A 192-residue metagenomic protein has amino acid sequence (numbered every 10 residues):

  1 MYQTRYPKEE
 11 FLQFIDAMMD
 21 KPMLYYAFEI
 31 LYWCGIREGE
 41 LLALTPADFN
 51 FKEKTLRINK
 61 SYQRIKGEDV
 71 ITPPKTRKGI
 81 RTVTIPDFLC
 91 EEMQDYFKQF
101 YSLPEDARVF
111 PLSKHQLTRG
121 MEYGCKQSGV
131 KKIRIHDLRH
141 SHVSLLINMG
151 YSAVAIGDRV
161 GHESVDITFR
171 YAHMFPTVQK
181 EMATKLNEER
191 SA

Functional and structural regions predicted by a protein language model:
M1, Q13, G67-P73, H173-A192: DNA/chromatin major-groove-contacting recognition/catalytic segments
M1-E38, L42-L44, K52, F88 (+2 more regions): Basic, Lys/Arg- and aromatic-enriched nucleic-acid-binding interface segment
R5, Y62, H115, A153 (+1 more regions): Catalytic-site neighborhood detector that most strongly recognizes the C-terminal catalytic loop/helix of tyrosine
R5-L12, E53, S61, P86-K131: Active-site/catalytic core of tyrosine-dependent DNA strand-transfer enzymes
A17, L44, D95-Q99, Y171-M174: Residue-level signal for well-ordered alpha-helical positions
A17-M19, V70-I80, A107-S113, G129-D137: Short, contiguous acidic/charged loop-to-helix segments that flank catalytic cores in large enzymes
M23, E29, W33, G39-E40 (+5 more regions): C-terminal catalytic core of tyrosine-transesterase DNA break-rejoin enzymes
A43-D95: Conserved tyrosine-mediated DNA breakage-rejoining catalytic core shared by Y-recombinases
